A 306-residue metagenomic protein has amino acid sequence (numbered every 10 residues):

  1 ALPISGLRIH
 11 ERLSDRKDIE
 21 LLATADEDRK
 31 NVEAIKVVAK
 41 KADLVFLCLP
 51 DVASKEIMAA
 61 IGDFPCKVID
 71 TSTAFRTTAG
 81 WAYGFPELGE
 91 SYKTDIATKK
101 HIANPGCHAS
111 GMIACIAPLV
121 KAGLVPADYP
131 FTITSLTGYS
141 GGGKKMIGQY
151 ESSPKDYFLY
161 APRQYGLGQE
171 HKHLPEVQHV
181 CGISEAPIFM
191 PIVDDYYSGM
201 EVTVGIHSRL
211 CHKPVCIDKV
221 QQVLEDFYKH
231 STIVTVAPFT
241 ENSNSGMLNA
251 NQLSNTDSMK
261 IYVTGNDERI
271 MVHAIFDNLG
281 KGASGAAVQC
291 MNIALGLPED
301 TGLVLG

Functional and structural regions predicted by a protein language model:
A1-Y165, T264-N266, G306: N-terminal Rossmann-like NAD(P) cofactor-binding subdomain of oxidoreductases, focused on the glycine-rich
I4-K36, A127-P130, T134-S135, Y139-H273: C-terminal substrate-binding/catalytic lobe of Rossmann-fold NAD(P)-dependent oxidoreductases
R8, E56, A114, P118 (+3 more regions): Alpha-helical scaffold segments in soluble metabolic enzymes
P86-K93, H101, I113, K144 (+5 more regions): Short capping/connector residues at structural and topological boundaries
A103-A114, Y165-L174, L279-V288: A glycine-rich, Thr/Ser-enriched phosphate-binding loop motif common to dinucleotide/cofactor-binding enzymes
V125, V220, V288-C290: Bilobed periplasmic-binding protein/Venus flytrap-like ligand-binding cleft at the lobe interface of extracytoplasmic
S258-G306: NAD(P)-dependent Rossmann-like dehydrogenase/reductase catalytic/cofactor-binding core
